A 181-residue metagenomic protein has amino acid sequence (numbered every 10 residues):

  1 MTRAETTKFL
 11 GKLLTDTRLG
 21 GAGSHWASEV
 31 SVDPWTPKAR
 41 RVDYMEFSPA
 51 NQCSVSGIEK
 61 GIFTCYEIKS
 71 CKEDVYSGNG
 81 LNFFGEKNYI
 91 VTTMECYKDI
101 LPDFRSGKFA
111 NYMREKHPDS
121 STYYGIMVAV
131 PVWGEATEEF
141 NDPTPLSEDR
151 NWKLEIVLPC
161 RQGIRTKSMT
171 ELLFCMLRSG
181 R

Functional and structural regions predicted by a protein language model:
M1-K12, S28, C65, S70 (+1 more regions): Accessory alpha/beta interaction modules
T2-W26, P34-K38, R105-R181: Non-catalytic C-terminal interaction segments of nucleic acid-processing enzymes
G21, K60, F83-G85, S121: Short, well-ordered coil/turn elements that cap or connect secondary structure elements
S31, M45, K69: Anionic group-transfer/hydrolysis microenvironments
P37-C65, N79-F83: Active-site beta-strand-loop-beta-strand hairpin of nuclease catalytic cores that positions key catalytic residues
M45-C53, M94-R105, V130-W133: Short regulatory "switch" loops immediately downstream of catalytic or recognition motifs within protein catalytic
Y66, Y89, G125-M127: Hydrophobic/aromatic beta-strand patches that form the interior of the parallel beta-sheet core in alpha/beta enzyme
K69-H117: Short, charged, amphipathic alpha-helix that recurs within catalytic cores of restriction-modification and other
